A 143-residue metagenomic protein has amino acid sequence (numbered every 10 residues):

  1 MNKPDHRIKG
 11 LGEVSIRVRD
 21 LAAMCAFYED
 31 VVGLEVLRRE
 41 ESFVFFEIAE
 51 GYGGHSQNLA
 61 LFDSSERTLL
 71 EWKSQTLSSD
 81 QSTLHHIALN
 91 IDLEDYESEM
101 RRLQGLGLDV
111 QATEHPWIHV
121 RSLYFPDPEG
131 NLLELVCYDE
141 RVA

Functional and structural regions predicted by a protein language model:
M1-A23, L84-I87, R141-A143: N-terminal beta-strand motif that seeds the catalytic metal site of vicinal oxygen chelate
M1-R7, M100-A143: Vicinal oxygen chelate
R17-S64: Core segments of cupin and vicinal oxygen chelate
D20-L21, D92-Y96: Helix N-cap motif at beta-to-alpha junctions
A26-F27, D95-R102: Short amphipathic alpha-helices within nucleic acid-binding modules
H55, H85, H119: Exposed loop/turn and edge beta-strand positions of beta-sandwich/beta-sheet ligand-binding modules
L61-H85: Helix-adjacent hinge/juxtasegments
A88-N90, Y124: Active-site scaffold segments
